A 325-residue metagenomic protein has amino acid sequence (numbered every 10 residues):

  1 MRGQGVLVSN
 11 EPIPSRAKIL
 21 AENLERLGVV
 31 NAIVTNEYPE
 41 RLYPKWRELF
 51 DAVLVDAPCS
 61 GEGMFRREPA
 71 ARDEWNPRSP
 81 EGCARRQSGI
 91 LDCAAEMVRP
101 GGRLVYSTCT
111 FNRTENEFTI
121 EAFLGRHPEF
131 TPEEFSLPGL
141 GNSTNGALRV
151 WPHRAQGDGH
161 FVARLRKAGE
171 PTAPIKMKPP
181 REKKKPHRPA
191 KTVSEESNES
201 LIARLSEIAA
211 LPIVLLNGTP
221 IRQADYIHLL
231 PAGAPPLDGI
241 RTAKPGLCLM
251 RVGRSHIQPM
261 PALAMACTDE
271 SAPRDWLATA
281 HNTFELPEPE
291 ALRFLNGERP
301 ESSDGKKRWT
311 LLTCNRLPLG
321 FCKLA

Functional and structural regions predicted by a protein language model:
R2, V98-P100: Helix-to-beta-strand junctions that scaffold the AdoMet/dcAdoMet cofactor pocket in Class I SAM-dependent enzymes
G5, A32, F130, A147-L148: Short, conserved active-site loop motifs that form the nucleotide-linked donor/cofactor pocket
L7, L20, V53, G102 (+3 more regions): Residue-level signal for inorganic ion chemistry
V8-E48: S-adenosyl-L-methionine
S15, D51-D92, V105, C109-E117 (+1 more regions): Mobile active-site "lid"/loop adjacent to the S-adenosyl-L-methionine
E117-G139: Conserved Class I S-adenosyl-L-methionine
R126, G146-K184: Core SAM-dependent methyltransferase catalytic element
A168-A325: Polybasic, low-complexity RNA-engagement segments
